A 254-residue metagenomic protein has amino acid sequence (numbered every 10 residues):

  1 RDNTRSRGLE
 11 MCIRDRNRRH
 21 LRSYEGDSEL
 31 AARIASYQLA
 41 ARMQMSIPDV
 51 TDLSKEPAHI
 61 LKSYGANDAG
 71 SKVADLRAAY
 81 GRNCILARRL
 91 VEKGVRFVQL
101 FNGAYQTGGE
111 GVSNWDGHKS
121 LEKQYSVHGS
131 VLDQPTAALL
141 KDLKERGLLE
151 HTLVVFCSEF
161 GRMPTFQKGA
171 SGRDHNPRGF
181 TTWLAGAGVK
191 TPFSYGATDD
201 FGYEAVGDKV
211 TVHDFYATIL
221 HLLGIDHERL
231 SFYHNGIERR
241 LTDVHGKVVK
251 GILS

Functional and structural regions predicted by a protein language model:
R1, R5, E10-S254: Ligand-binding pockets and gating/stacking loops
